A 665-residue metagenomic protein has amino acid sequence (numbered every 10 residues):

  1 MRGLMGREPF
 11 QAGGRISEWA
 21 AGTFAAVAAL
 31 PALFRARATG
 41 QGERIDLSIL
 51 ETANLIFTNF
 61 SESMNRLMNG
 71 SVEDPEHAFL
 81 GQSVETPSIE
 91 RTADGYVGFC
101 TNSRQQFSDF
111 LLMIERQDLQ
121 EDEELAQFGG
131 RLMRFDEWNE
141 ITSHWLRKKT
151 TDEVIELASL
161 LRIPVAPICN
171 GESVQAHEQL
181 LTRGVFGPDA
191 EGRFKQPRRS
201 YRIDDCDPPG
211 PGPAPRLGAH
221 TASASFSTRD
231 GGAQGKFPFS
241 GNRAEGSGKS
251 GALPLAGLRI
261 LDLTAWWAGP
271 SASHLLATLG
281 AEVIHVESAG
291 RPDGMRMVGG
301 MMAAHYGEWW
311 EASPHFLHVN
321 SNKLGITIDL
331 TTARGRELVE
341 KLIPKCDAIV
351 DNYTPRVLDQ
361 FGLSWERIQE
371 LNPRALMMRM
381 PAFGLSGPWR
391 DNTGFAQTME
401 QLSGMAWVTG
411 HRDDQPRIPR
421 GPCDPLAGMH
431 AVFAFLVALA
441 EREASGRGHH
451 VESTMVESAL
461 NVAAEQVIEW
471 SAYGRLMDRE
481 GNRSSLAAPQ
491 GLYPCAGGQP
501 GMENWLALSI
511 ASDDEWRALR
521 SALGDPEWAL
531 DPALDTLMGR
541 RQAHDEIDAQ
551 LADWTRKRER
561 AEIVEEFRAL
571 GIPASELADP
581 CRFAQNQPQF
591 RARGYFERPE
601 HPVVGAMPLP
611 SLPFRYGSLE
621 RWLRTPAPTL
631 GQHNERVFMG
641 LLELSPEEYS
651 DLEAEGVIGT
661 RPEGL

Functional and structural regions predicted by a protein language model:
M1-A38, D189-E191, G212, R216 (+3 more regions): N-terminal helix-loop segment corresponding to the beta1-alpha1 unit of nucleotide/adenylate-binding folds
R2-G3, G22-E43, L55, N59-N69 (+4 more regions): Oxidoreductase and adenylate-handling cofactor-binding alpha/beta cores
G6-R15, R37-A53, H77-L80, E123-A126 (+5 more regions): Conserved Rossmann-fold dehydrogenase catalytic segment
F10-A20, R44, P75-G81, E85-P87 (+10 more regions): A short glycine-threonine-serine/GTX helix/turn-capping micro-motif
F10-L30, I49-N59, N102, Q106 (+4 more regions): Mid-domain beta-loop-alpha active-site segment that forms a flexible, acidic cofactor/metal-binding surface
I49-I56, D94, N102-Q105, E172-S173 (+6 more regions): Glycine-rich beta-alpha junction loops
F79-L80, E85-L161, V165, E172 (+2 more regions): Aromatic-enriched alpha-helical interface/lid elements that frame and gate functional surfaces
R91-T92, C169-D262, D478, S484-A488 (+2 more regions): Terminal low-complexity tails and localization/encapsulation signals of metabolic enzymes
